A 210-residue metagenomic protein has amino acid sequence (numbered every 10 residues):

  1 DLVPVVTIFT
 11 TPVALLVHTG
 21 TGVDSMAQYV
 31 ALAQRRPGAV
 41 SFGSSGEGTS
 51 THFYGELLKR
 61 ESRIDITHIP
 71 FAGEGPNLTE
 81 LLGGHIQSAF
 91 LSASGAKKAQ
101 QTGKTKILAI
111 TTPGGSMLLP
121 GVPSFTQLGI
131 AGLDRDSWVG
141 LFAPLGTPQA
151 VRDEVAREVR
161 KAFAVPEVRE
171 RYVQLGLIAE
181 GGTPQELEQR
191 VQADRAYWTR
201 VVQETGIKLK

Functional and structural regions predicted by a protein language model:
D1-P76, F125-Q127, W138-R171: Hinge/capping helix and adjacent helix->loop/strand transition within the periplasmic-binding protein
D1-V3, R63-D65, A99-I110, M117-G129: Ligand-binding "clamshell"
T7, F71, F90-S92, I110 (+2 more regions): Short beta-strand and adjacent tight-turn residues that come in two discontinuous sequence segments and form the edges
T19, A93-S94, T112, L145: Short secondary-structure boundary segments
R36-V40, S62-I64, L82-L91, K104-I107 (+1 more regions): Alpha-to-beta junction loops
L57, E61, G75-I86, S94-T102 (+1 more regions): Short helices/loops that flank or line small-molecule/ion binding pockets
R60-I64, Q149-K210: An extracytoplasmic/periplasmic, membrane-proximal ligand-sensing/linker region
